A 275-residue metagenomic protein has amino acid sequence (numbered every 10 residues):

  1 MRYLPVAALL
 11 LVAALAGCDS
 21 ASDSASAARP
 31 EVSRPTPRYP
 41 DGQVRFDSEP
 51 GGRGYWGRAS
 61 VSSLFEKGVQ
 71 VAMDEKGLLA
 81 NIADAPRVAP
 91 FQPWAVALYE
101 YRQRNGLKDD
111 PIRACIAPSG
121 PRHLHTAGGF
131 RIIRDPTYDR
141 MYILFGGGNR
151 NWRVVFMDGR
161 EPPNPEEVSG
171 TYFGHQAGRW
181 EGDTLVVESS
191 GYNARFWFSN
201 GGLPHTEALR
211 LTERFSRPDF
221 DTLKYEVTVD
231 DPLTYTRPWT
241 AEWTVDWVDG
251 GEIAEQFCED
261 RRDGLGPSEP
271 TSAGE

Functional and structural regions predicted by a protein language model:
M1-L4: Positively charged n-region of N-terminal signal peptides that target proteins for export
V6-A16: Bacterial N-terminal signal peptides
C18-E275: PEST-like low-complexity, intrinsically disordered acidic/proline/serine-rich tracts that flank trafficking/processing
